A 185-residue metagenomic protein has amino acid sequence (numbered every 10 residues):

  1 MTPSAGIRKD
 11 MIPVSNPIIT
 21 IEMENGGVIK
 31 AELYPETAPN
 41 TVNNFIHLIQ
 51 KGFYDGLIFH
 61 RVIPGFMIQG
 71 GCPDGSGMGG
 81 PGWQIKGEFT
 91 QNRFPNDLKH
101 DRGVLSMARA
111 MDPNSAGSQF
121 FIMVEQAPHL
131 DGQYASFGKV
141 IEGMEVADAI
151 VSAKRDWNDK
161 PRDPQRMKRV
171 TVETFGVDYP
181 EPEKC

Functional and structural regions predicted by a protein language model:
M1-C185: Cyclophilin-like peptidyl-prolyl cis-trans isomerases
